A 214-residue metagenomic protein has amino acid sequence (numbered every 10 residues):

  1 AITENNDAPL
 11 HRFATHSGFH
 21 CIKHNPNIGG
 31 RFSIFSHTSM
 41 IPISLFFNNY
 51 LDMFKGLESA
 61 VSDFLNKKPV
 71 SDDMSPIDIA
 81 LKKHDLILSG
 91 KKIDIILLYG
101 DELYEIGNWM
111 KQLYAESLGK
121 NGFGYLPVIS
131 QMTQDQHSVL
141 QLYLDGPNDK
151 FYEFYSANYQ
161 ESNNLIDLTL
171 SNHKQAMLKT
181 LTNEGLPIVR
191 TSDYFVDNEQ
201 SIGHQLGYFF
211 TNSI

Functional and structural regions predicted by a protein language model:
A1-S17, I22-I214: A SIS-like phosphosugar-recognition module
